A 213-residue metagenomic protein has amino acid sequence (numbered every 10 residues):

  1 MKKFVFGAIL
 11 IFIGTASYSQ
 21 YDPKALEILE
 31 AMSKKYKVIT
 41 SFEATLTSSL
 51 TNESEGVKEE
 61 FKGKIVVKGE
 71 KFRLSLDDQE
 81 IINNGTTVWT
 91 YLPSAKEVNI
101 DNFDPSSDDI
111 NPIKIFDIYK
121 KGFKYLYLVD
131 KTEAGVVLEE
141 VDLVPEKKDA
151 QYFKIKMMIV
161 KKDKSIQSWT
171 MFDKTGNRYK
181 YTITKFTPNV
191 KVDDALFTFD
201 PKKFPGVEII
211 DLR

Functional and structural regions predicted by a protein language model:
M1-F4: Positively charged n-region of N-terminal signal peptides that target proteins for export
F6-I9: Sec-dependent N-terminal signal peptides
I11, A16-V57, E70-K71, K203 (+1 more regions): N-terminal leader/targeting segments and the immediate start of mature chains
S48-L50, L76-Q79, T170-D173: Beta-turn initiation residues at beta-strand->coil junctions
K62-I110, Y179-K180: An acidic-aromatic
F103-V137: Flexible, surface-exposed loop/linker segments and immediately adjacent secondary-structure boundaries
F123-D130, V136-P205, I210-R213: Gly/Pro-enriched, hydrophobic low-complexity segments that function as extracytoplasmic propeptides/linkers
